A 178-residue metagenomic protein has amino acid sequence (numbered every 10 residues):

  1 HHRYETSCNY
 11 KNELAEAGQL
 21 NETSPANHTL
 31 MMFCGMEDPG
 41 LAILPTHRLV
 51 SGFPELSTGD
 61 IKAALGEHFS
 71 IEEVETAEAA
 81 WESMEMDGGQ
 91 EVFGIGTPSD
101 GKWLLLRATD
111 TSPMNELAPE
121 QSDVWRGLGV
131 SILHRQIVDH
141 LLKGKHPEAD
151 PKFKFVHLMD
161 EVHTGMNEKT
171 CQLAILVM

Functional and structural regions predicted by a protein language model:
H1-M178: Surface-exposed, charge/polar-rich loops and edge strands
